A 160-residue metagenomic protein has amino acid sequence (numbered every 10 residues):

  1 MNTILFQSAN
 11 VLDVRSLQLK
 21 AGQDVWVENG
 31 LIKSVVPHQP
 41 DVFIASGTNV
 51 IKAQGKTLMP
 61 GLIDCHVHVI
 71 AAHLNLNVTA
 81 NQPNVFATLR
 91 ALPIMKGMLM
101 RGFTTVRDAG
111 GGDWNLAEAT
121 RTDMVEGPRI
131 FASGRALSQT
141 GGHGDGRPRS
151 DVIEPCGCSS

Functional and structural regions predicted by a protein language model:
N2, V11, R15-M59: Histidine-rich, glycine-flanked metal-binding segment
V42, W114-N115, A136: Short secondary-structure capping/turn micro-motifs that flank functional sites
G47, F103, G127-R129: A generic structural signal for alpha->beta connector loops
K56-T122, T140-D145: Metal-associated gating/positioning segment near the N- to mid-region
M124-S160: Metal-coordinating catalytic core of metallo-dependent amide/deamination hydrolases
